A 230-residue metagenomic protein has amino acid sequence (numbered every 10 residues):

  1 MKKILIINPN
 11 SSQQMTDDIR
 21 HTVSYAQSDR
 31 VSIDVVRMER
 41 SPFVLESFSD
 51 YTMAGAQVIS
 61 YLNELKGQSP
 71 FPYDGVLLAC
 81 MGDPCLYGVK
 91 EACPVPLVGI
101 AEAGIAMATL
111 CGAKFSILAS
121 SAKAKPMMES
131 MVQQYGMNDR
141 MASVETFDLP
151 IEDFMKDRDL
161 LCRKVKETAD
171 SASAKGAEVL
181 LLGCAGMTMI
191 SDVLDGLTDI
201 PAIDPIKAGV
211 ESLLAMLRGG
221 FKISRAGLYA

Functional and structural regions predicted by a protein language model:
K3-Q27: N-terminal beta1-alpha1 ligand-phosphate binding loop
I6-I7, P70-C80, A177-A185: Periplasmic-binding protein-like
D29, A92-V95, C111, R140 (+1 more regions): Short, structured coil segments at secondary-structure junctions
V36-I59, E152-D157: N-terminal beta-loop-helix "entrance" segment that forms/cooperates in small-molecule cofactor or anionic ligand
G55-A113, I117: Glycine/small-residue-rich loop that forms an oxyanion/phosphate-binding "nest" at active or ligand-binding sites
V95-E102, D139-V144, I200-K207, S224: Short hydrophobic/aromatic-enriched beta-strand-loop microsegments
K123-G183: Active-site rim beta-loop-alpha module in soluble metabolic enzymes
L149, I203-K222: Short, flexible loop segments at boundaries between secondary-structure elements
